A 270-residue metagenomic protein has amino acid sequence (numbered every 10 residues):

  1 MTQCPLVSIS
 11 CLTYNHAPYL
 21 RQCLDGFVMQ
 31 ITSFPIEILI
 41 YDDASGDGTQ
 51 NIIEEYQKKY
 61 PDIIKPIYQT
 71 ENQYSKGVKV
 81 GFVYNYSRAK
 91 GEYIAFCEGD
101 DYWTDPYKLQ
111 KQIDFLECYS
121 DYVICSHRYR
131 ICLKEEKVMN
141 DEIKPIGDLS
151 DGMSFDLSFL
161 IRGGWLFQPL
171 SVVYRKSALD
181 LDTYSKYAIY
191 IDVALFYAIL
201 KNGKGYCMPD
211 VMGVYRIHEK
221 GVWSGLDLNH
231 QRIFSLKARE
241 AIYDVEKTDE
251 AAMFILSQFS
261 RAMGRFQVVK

Functional and structural regions predicted by a protein language model:
N15, F27, D43-A44: Conserved short acidic donor-positioning loop in nucleotide-sugar-dependent glycosyltransferases
R21, D47-Y56: Acidic helix N-cap motif at the loop->helix transition within catalytic regions of sugar-transfer enzymes
D25-P35: Short, acidic, metal-binding catalytic loop of nucleotide-sugar glycosyltransferases
D42-N51, E71, E98: A conserved acidic beta->alpha catalytic loop
Q69-A89, K111: Glycine-rich, basic loop-to-helix element that forms the pyrophosphate-binding segment of sugar-nucleotide handling
I94: Short aromatic/hydrophobic "clamp" motif used to bind/position activated sugar donors
P106-D141: Conserved donor NDP-sugar-binding/catalytic core segment of glycosyltransferases
H127, P145-H230, S235: Conserved nucleotide-sugar donor-binding catalytic segment
